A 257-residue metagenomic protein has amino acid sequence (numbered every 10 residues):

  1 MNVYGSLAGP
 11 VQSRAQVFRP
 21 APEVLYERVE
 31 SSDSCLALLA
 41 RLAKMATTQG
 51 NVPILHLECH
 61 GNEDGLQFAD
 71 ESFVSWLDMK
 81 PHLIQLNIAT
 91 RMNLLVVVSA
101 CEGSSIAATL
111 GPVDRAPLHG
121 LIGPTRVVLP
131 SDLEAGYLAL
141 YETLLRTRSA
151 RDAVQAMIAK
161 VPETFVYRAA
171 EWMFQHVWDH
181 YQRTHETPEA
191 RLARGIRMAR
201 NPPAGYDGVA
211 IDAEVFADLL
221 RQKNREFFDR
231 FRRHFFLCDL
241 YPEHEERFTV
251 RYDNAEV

Functional and structural regions predicted by a protein language model:
M1-G61, L66-F68, S72-S75, M92 (+3 more regions): A domain-level signal for caspase-like cysteine endopeptidase catalytic cores and their zymogen-processing architecture
S6, A139-Y141: Amphipathic alpha-helical scaffolding segments
E23-S32, A89-L95, P130-L138, V154-P162: Low-complexity, flexible helical/coil segments
L38, A153-A156, R230: Charge-rich, solvent-exposed alpha-helical interaction surfaces
A46, L144-L145: Hydrophobic residues in alpha-helical segments
E71-A135, A139: Catalytic cores of nucleophile-dependent amide-cleaving enzymes
L145-R225: A conserved mid-domain beta-alpha-beta active-site/ligand-binding segment of alpha/beta enzyme cores
G205-V257: Extended non-globular C-terminal regions
